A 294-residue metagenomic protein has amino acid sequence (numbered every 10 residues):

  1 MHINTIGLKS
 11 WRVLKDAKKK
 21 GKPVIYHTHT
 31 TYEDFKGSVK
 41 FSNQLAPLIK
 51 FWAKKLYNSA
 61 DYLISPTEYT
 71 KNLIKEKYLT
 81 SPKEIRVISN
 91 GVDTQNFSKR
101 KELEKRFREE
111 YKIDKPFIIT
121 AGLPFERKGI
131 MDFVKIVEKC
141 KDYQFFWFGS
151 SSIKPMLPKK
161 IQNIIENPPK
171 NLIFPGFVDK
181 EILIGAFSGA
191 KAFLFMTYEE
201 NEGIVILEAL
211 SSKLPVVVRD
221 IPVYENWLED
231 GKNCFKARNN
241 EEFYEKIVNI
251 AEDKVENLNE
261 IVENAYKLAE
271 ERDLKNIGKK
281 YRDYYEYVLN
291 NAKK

Functional and structural regions predicted by a protein language model:
I6, Y198: Aromatic "clamp/platform" in nucleotide-sugar-dependent glycosyltransferases that forms part of the donor/acceptor
K19, Y32, L45-L63: Membrane-proximal helix-turn-helix segments that form the acceptor-binding/catalytic region of lipid-linked
Y69, G91: Carbohydrate-associated surface elements
V92, A121, Q144-K160, G176: Glycosyltransferase donor-sugar binding loop
K112-K128, V134-E138, F146: Conserved donor-binding/catalytic core segment of Leloir-type glycosyltransferases
P158-E181: Nucleotide-activated donor-binding/catalytic signature segment of Leloir-type glycosyltransferases, i.e., the conserved
P215-V218: Short hydrophobic beta-strand element within catalytic cores of glycosyltransferases and related nucleotide-activated
D230-E241, N249-V255: Conserved acidic donor-binding segment of nucleotide-sugar-dependent glycosyltransferases
